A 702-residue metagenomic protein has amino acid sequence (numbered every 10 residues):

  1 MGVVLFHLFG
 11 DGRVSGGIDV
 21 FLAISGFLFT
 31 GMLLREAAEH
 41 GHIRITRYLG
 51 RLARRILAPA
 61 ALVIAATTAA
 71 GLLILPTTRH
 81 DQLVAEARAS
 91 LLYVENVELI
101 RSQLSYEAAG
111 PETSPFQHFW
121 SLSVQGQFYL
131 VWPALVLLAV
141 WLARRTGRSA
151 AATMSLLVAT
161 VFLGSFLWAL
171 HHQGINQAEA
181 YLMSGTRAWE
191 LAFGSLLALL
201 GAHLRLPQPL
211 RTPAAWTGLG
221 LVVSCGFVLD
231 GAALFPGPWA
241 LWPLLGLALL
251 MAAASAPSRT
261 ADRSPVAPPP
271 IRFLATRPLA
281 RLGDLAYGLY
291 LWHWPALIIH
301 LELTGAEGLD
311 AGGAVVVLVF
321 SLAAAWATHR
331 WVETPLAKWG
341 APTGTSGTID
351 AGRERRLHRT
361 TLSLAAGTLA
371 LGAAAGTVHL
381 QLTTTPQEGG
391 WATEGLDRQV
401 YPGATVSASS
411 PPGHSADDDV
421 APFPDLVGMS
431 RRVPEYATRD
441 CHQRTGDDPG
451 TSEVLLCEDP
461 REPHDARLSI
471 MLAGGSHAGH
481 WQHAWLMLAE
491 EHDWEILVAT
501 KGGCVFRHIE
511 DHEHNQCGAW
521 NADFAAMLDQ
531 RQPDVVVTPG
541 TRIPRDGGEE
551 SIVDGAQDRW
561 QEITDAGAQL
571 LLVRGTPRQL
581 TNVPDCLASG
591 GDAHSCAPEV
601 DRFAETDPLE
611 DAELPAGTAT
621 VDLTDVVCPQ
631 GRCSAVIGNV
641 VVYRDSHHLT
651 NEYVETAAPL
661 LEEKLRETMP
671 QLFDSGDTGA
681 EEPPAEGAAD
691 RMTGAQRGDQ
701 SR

Functional and structural regions predicted by a protein language model:
M1-H358, G367-L369, G679: Membrane-interface helix/loop caps of multi-pass membrane proteins
G231, T304-G308, L322, R330 (+1 more regions): Extracellular/periplasmic envelope-modification machinery, especially enzymes that add or remove acyl/ester groups on
